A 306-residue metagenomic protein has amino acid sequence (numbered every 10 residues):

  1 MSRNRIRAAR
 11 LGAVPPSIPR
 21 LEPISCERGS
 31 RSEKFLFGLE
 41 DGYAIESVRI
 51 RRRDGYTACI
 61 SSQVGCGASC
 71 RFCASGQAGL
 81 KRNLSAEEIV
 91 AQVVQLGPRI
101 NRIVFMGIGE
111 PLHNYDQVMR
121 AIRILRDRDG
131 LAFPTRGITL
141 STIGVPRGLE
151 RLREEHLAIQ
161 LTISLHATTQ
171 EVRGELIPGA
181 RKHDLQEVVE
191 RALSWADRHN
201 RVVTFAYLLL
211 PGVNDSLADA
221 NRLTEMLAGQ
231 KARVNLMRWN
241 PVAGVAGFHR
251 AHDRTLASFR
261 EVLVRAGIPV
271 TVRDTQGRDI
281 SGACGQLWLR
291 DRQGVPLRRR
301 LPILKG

Functional and structural regions predicted by a protein language model:
M1-Y43, L193-R201, L209-G306: Auxiliary Fe-S-binding modules of radical SAM enzymes
S2, S25-C26, S61-S62, S75 (+3 more regions): Short linear Ser/Thr-Pro motifs
E40-D41, R53, A167: Short acidic-glycine loop/turn motifs at beta-strand connectors
A44-R49: A short loop-to-beta-strand scaffold at the N-terminal edge of the catalytic core in hydrolase folds
R51-E87: Canonical Radical SAM [4Fe-4S] cluster-binding loop centered on the CxxxCxxC motif and its immediate flanking residues
R82, I138-S141, R273: Glycine- and other small-residue-rich loops at beta-strand/loop junctions that grip anionic moieties
E87, A91-L96: Ferredoxin-type iron-sulfur electron-transfer modules in oxidoreductases and energy-metabolism complexes
G97-R102, G107-A266: Conserved AdoMet/S-adenosylmethionine-binding subsite of the radical SAM
